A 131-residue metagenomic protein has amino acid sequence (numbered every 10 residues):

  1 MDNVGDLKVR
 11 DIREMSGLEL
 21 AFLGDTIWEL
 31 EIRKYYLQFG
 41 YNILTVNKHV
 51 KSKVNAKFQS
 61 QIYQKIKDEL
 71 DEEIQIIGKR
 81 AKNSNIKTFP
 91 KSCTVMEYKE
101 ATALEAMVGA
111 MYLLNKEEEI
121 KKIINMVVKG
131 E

Functional and structural regions predicted by a protein language model:
M1-E131: Double-stranded RNA-binding/processing signature
